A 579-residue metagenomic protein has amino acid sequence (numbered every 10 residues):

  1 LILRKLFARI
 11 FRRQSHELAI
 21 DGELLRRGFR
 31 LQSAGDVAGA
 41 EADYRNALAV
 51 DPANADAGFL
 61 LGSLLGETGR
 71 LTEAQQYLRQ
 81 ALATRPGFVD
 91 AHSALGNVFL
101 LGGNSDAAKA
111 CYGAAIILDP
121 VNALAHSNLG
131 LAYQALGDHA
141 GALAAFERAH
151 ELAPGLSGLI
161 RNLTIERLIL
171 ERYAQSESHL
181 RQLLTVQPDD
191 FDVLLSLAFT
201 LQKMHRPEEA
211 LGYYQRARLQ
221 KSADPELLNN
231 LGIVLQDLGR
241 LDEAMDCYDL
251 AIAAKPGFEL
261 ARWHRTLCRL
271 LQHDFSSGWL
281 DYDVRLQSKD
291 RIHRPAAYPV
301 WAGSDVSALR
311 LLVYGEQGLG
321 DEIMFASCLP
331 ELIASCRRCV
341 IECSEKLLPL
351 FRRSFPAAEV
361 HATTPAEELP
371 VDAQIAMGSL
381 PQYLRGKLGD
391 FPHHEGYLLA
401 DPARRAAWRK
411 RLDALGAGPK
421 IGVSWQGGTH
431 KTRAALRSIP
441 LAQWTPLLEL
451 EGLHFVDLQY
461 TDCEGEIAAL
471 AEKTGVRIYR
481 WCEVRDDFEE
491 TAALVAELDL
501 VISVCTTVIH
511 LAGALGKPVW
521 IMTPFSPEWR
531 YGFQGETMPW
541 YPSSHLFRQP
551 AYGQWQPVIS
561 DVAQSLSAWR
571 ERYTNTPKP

Functional and structural regions predicted by a protein language model:
L1-L500, C505-P579: Alpha-helical solenoid repeat scaffolds of the TPR/TPR-like class and their adjacent stem/linker regions that mediate
